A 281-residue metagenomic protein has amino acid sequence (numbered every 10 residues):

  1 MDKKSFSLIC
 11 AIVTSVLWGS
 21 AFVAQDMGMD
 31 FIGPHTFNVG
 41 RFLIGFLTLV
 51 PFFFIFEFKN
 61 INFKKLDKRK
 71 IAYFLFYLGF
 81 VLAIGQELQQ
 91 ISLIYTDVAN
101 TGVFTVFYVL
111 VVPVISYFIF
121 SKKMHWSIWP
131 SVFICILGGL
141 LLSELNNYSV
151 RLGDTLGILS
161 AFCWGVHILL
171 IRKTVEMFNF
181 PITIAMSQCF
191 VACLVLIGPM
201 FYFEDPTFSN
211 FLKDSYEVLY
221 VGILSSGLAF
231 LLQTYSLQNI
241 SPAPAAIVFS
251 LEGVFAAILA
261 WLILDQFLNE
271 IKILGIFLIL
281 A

Functional and structural regions predicted by a protein language model:
M1-T36, G40, F80, I84 (+3 more regions): Glycine-/small-residue-enriched transmembrane alpha-helix faces in small-molecule transporters and effluxers
F6-S15, I61-L88, L152-S160, F208-L228 (+1 more regions): Loop-to-transmembrane-helix transition segments
S15, N38-G40, T101-F107, I171-C193 (+1 more regions): Helix-helix packing/entry segments at the starts of transmembrane helices
A21-F22, V50-A99, F104-T105, L141 (+1 more regions): Specific transmembrane alpha-helical segments of multi-pass solute transporters/efflux pumps, especially DMT/EamA
T36-L47, Q86-K122, I128, S160 (+1 more regions): Specific alpha-helical transmembrane segments that line the substrate/conduction pathway and gating interfaces
F42, V50, F54, F58 (+2 more regions): C-terminal-most transmembrane helix of multi-pass membrane proteins
L49, M124-E144, L196, L259 (+1 more regions): Hydrophobic transmembrane alpha-helices of multi-pass small-molecule transport proteins
L49, V112-P113, S149-E204, V218: Transmembrane alpha-helical segments that form core, pore/gating elements of small-molecule transporters/exporters
